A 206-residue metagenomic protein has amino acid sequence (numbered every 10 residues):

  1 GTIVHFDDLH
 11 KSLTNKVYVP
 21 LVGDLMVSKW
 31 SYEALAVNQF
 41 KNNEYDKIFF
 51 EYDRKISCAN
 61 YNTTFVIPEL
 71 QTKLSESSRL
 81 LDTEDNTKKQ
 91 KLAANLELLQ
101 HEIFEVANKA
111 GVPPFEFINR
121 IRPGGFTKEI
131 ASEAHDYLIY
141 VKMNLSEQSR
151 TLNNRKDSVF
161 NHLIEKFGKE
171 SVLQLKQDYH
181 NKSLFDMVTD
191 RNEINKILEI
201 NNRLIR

Functional and structural regions predicted by a protein language model:
G1-R206: Membrane-spanning alpha-helical segments of multipass transporters and channels
